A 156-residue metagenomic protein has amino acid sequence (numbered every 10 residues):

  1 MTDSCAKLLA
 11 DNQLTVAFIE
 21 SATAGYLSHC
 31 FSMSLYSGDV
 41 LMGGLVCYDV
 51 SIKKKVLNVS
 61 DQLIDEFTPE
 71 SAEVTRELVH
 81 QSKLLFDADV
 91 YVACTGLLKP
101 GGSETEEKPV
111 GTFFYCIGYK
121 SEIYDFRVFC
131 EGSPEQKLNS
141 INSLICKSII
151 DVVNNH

Functional and structural regions predicted by a protein language model:
M1-H156: Short alpha-helical segments enriched in small residues
